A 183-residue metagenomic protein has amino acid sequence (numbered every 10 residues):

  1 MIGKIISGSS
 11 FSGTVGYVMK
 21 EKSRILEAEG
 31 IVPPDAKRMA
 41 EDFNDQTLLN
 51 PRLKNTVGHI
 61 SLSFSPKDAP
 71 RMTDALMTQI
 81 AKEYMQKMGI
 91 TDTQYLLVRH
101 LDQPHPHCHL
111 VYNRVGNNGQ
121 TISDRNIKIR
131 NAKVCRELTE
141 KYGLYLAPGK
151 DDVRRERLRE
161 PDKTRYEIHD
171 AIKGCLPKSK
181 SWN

Functional and structural regions predicted by a protein language model:
M1-N183: N-terminal nicking endonuclease/strand-transfer module with a His-rich metal-binding environment and a catalytic Tyr
